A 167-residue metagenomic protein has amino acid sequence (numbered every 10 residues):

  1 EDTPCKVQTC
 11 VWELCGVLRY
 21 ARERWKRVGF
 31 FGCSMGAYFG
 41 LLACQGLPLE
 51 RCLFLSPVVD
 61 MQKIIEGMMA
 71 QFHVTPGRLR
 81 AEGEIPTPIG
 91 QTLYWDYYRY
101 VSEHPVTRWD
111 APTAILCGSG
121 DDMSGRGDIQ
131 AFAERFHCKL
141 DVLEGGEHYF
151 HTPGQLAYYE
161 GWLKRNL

Functional and structural regions predicted by a protein language model:
E1-R24: Catalytic nucleophile-loop/oxyanion-hole region of alpha/beta-hydrolase and closely related hydrolase-like folds
T3-P4, L41-L42, K63-E66: Short, conserved acidic/polar surface loops in the N-terminal third of protein domains
R27-G32, L55: Short beta-strand immediately N-terminal to the catalytic nucleophile in serine-hydrolase-like folds
G32-G40: Gly/Ala-rich beta-loop-alpha elbow adjacent to hydrolase catalytic centers
A43-L47: Aromatic pocket-lining residues of Rossmann-like dinucleotide-binding sites
P48-A131, R135-V142, G146-N166: The alpha/beta-hydrolase serine catalytic core
